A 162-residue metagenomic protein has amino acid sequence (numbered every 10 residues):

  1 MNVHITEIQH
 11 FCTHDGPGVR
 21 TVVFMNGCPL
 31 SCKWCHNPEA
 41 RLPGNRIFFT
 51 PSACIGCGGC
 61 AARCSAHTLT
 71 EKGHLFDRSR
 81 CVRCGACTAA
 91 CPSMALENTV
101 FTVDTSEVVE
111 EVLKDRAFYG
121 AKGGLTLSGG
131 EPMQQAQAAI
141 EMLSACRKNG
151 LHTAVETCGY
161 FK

Functional and structural regions predicted by a protein language model:
M1-N2: Iron-sulfur (Fe-S) cluster-binding modules
I5-G59, H74-R83: N-terminal pre-triad scaffold of radical SAM enzymes
L42-K162: Conserved Radical SAM active-site core
